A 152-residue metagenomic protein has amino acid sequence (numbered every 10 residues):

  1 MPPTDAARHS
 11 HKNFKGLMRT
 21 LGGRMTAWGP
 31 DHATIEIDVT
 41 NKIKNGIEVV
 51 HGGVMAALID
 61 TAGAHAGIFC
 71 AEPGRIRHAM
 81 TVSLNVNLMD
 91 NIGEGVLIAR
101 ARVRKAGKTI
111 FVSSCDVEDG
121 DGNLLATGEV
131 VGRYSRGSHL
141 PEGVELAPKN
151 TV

Functional and structural regions predicted by a protein language model:
M1-V152: Terminal targeting signals and extreme-terminal segments of soluble enzymes
